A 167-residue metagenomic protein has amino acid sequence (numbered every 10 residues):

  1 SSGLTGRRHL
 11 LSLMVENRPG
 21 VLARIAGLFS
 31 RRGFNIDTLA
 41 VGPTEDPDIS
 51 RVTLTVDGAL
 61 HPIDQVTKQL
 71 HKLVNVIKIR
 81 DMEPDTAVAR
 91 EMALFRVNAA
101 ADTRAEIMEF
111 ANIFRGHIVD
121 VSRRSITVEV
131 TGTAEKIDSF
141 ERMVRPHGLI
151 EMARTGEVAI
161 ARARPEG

Functional and structural regions predicted by a protein language model:
S1-S50, T55-G167: Long, contiguous binding/interaction regions
